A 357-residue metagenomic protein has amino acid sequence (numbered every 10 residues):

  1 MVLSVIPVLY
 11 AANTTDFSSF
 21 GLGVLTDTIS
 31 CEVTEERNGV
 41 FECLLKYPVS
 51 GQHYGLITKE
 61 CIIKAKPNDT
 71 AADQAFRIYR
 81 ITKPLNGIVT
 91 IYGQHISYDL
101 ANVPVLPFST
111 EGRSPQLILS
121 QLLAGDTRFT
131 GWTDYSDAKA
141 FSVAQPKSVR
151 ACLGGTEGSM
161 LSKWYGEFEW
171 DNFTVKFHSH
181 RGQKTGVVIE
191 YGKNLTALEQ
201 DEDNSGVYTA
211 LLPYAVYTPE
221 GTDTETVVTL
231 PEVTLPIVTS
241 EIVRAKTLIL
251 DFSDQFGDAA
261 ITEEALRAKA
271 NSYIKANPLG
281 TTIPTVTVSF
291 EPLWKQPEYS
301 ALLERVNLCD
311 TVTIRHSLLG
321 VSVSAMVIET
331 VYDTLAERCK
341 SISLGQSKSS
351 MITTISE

Functional and structural regions predicted by a protein language model:
M1-S120, T130: Beta-strand-rich assembly/attachment modules of structural machines
V2-D16, V175-F177, L211-Y214, V312: Short polybasic amphipathic segments
D16-S19, G51-G55, T70-D73, Y98-N102 (+4 more regions): Short, surface-exposed beta-strand/loop "edge" segments at domain boundaries and coil↔beta transitions
I29-G55, T196-S356: An acidic/polar, Gly/Ser/Thr-rich interaction patch typically located in mid-to-C-terminal regions of proteins
H53-N68, A101-E111, G186-L195, L302-D310 (+1 more regions): Extended Gly/Ser/Thr-rich low-complexity repeat segments, especially those forming or decorating extracellular
D69, W164, H316-L318: Surface-exposed loop/turn motifs at beta-strand-loop junctions within extracellular Ig-like and Fibronectin type III
L85-I88, Y92-G206, S324: Charged- and aromatic-enriched interaction segments used to assemble and dock large macromolecular complexes
